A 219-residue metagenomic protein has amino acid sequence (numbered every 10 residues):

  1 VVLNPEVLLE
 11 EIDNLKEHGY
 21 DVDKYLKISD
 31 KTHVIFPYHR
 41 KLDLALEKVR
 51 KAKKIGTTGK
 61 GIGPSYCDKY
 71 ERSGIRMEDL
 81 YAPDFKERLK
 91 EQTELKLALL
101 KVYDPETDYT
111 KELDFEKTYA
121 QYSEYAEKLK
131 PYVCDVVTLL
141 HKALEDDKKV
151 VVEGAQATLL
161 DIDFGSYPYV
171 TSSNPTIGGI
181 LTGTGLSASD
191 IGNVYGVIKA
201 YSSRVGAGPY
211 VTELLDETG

Functional and structural regions predicted by a protein language model:
V1-G219: Non-transmembrane, aqueous-exposed alpha-helical and coiled segments at domain scale
